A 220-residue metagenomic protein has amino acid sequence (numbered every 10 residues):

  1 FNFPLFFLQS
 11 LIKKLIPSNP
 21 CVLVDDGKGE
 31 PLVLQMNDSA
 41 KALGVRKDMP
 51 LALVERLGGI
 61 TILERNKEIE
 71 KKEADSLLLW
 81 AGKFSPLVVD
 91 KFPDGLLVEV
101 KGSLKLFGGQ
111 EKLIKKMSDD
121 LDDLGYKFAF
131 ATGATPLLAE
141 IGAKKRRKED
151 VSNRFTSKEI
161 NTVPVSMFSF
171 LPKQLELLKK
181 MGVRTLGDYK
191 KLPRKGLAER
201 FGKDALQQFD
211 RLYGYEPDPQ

Functional and structural regions predicted by a protein language model:
F1-L97, G102-L104, G109-D119, F128 (+3 more regions): Residues that scaffold, gate, or flank divalent-cation-dependent active/transport sites
K41, R56, D122, K179 (+1 more regions): Short polybasic/polar patches that bind polyanions
I60-E64, L87-D90, L124-A129, R184-G187 (+1 more regions): Short, well-structured beta-strand/strand-turn elements
E68-K71, D75, F107-E111, K115 (+5 more regions): Short, amphipathic alpha-helical segments
T132-R146: Short, conserved secondary-structure transition motifs
K144-P219: Compact, charge-rich alpha-helical regulatory domains located at protein termini
